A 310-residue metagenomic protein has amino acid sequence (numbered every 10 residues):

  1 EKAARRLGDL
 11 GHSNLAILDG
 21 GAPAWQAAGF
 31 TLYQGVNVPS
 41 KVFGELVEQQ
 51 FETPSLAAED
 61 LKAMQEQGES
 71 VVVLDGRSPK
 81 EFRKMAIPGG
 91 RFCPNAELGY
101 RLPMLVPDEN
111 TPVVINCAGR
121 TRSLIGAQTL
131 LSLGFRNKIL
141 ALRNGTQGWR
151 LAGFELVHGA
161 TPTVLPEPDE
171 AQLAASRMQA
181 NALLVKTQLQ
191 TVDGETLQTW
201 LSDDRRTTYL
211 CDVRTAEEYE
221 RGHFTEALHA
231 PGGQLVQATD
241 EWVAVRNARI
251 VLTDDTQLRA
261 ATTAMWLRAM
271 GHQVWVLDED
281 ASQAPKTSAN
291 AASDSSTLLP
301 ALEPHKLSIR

Functional and structural regions predicted by a protein language model:
E1-V72, G76-Y209, V213-R310: Rhodanese-like catalytic fold shared by cysteine-dependent sulfurtransferases and DSP/PTP-type phosphatases
